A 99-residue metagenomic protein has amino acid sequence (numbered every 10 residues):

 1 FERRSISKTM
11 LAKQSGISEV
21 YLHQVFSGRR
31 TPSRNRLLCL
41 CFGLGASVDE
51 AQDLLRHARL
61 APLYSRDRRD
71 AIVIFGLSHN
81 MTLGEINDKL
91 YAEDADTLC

Functional and structural regions predicted by a protein language model:
F1-L11, C39: Short basic helix-loop element that most often maps to the first helix and adjoining turn of HTH DNA-binding modules
S15-P32, H57-R59: Recognition helix of helix-turn-helix/homeodomain-like DNA-binding domains that insert into the DNA major groove
R29-F42: Short, basic-rich loop-to-helix N-cap that marks the start of a DNA-contacting helix
Q52-M81: Short, charged recognition helix plus adjacent turn of helix-turn-helix-like nucleic-acid-binding domains
G84-C99: Short, functional C-terminal segments
